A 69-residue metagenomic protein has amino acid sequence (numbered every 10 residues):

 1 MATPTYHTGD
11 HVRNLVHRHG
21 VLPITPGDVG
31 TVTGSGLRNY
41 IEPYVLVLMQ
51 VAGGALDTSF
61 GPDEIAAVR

Functional and structural regions predicted by a protein language model:
A2-R69: Basic/aromatic-rich interaction segments and small domains that mediate binding to polyanionic partners
